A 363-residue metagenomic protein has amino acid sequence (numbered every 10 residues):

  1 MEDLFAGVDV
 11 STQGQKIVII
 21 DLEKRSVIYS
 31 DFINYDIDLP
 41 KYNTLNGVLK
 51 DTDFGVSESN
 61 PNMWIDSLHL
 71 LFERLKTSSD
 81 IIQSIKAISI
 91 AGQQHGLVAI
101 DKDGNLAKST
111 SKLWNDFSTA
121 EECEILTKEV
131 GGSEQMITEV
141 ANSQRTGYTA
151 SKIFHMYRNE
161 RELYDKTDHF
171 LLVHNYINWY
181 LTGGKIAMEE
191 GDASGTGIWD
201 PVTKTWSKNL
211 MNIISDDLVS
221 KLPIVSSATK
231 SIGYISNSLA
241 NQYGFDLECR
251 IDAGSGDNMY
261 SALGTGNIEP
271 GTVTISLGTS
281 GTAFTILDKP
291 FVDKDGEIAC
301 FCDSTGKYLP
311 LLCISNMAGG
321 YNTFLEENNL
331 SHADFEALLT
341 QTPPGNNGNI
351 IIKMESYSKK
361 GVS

Functional and structural regions predicted by a protein language model:
M1-S109, I125, A240-N241, F245 (+1 more regions): N-terminal glycine/serine-rich phosphate-binding loop of ATP-dependent small-molecule kinases, especially carbohydrate
A6-V8, K16-I19, I82, T127-S143 (+4 more regions): Active-site core segments that coordinate phosphate-bearing ligands/cofactors across diverse enzyme families
I33-N34, L113-W114, I298, S315: A generic structural motif
P40-V56, E134-I137, A187-S194, D217-L222 (+1 more regions): Gly-rich Lys/Arg/Thr-decorated short loops/hinges at beta-loop-alpha junctions or inter-strand turns that position
D51-T52, K108-L113, C302-L311: Short beta-alpha connecting loops at secondary-structure transitions that line or flank enzyme active sites
G55-V56, E73-W114, N142-G147, N178-D200 (+1 more regions): Short beta-strand-loop/turn "lid" adjacent to the catalytic site in phosphate-handling enzymes
N60, D116, D257: Short, conserved phosphate/pyrophosphate- and ester-handling motifs at nucleotide-, phospho-/glycolipid
W114-E129: Short alpha-helix plus adjacent loop in nuclease-associated cores
